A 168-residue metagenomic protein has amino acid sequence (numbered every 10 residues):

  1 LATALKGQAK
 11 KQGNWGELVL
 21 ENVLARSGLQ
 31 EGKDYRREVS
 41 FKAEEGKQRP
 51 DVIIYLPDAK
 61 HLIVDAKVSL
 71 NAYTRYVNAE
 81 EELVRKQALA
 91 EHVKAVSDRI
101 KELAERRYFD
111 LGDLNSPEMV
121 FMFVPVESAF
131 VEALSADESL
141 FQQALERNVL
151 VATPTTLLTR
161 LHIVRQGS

Functional and structural regions predicted by a protein language model:
L1-S168: Amphipathic, heptad-repeat alpha-helical coiled-coil/stalk segments that mediate oligomerization, tethering
